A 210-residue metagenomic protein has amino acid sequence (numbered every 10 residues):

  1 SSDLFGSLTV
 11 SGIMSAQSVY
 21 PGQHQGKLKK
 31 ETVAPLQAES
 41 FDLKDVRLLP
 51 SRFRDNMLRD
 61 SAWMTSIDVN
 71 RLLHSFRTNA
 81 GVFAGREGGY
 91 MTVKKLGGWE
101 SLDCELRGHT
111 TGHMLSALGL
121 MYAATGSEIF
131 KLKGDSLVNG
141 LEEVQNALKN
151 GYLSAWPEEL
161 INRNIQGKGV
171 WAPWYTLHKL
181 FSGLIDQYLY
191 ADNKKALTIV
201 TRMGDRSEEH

Functional and structural regions predicted by a protein language model:
F5-G6, S15: Short, surface-exposed linear motifs at loops/turns and structural transition points
S15-E209: Glycan-recognition and catalytic cores of secretory/periplasmic carbohydrate-active enzymes
